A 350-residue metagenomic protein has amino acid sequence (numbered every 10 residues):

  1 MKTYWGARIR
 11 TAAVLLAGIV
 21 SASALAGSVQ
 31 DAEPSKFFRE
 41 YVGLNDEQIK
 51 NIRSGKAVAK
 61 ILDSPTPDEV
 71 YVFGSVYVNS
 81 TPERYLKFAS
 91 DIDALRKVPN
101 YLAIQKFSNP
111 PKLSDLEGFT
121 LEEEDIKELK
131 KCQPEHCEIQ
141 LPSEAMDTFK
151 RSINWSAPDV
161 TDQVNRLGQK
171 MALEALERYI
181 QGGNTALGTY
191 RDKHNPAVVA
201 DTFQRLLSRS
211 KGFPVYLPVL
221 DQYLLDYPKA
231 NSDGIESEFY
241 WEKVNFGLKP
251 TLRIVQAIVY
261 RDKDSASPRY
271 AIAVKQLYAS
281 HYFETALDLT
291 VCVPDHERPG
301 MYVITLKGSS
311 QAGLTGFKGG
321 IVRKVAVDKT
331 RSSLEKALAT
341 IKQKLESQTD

Functional and structural regions predicted by a protein language model:
M1-K2, S23-A26, V322: Charged, low-complexity surface segments at secondary-structure and domain boundaries
K2-A13: Bacterial N-terminal signal peptides that target proteins for export
A12-S23: Bacterial N-terminal signal peptides
G27-V78, P82-R84, A94-L95, P99-D350: Terminal "cap-and-tail" regions of soluble proteins that handle hydrophobic small molecules
K87-F88: Short, well-ordered alpha-helical segments enriched in acidic and aromatic residues
